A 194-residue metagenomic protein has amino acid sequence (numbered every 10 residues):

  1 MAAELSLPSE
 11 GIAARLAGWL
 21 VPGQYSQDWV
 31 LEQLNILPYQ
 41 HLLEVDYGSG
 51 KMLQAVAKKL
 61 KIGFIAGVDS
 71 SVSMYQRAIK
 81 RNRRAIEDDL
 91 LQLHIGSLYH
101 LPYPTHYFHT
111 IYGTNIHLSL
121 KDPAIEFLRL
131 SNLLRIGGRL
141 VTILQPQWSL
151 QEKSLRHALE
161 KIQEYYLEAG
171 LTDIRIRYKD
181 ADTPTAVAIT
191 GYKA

Functional and structural regions predicted by a protein language model:
I12-L31: Conserved SAM-binding loop and adjacent beta-strand
L43-H100: Class I SAM-dependent methyltransferase SAM/SAH-binding core
Y99-I111: A short acidic, Gly/Pro-enriched loop at the edge of an enzyme's catalytic core that lines a small-molecule cofactor
H109-D122: A short SAM/SAH-binding and catalytic strip from SAM-dependent methyltransferases
A124-I136: A short glycine-rich, Lys/Arg-flanked "PGG" loop and its adjoining helix->strand segment in the class I
G137-Q145: Conserved beta-strand signature within the Rossmann-like core of class I S-adenosyl-L-methionine
S154-A169: Short alpha-helix
D180-A194: Core SAM-dependent methyltransferase catalytic element
